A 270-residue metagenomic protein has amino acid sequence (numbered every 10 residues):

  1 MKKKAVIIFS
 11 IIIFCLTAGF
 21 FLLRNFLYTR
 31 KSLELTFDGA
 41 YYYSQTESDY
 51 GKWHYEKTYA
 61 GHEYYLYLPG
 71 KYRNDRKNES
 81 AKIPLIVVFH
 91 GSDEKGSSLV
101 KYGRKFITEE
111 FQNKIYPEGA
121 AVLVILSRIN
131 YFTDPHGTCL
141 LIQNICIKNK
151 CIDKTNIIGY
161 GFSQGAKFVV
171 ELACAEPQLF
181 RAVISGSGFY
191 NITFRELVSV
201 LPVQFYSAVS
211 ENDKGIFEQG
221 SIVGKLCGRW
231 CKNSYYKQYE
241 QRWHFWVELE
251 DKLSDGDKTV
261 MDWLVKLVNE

Functional and structural regions predicted by a protein language model:
F9-I83, K252, N269-E270: A domain-start/cap signature at the N-terminus of enzymes
R73, K77-A81, F132-S163: Gly/Ser-rich "nucleophile elbow"/oxyanion-hole loop immediately N-terminal to the catalytic nucleophile in hydrolases
L85, F89-T138: Active-site machinery of serine-nucleophile hydrolases
K101-N113, L140-L141, S187-V198, S221-I222: Alpha-helical scaffolding within the catalytic cores of extracellular/periplasmic polymer-degrading hydrolases
E118, S199-F205: Short, proline-enriched alpha-helix->beta-strand connector loops that line the catalytic pocket of alpha/beta-hydrolase
T155-S199: Primarily recognizes the serine-hydrolase "nucleophile elbow" in alpha/beta-hydrolase and SGNH/GDSL folds
A208, N212-S221, G228-E270: C-terminal catalytic histidine-bearing segment of alpha/beta-hydrolase fold enzymes
